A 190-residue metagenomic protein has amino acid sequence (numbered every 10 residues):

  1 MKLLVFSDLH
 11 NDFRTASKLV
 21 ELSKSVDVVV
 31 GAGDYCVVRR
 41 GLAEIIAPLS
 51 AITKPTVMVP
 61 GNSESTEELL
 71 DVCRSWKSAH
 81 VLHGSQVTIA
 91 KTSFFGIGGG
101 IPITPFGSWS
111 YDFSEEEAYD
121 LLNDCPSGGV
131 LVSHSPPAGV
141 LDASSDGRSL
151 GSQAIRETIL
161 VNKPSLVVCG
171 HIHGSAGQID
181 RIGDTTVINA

Functional and structural regions predicted by a protein language model:
M1-I52, T66-E68, W76, N123-S127: N-terminal active-site segment of His-dependent metallophosphoesterases
D8, V29, D34, G61 (+6 more regions): Divalent metal-coordination and catalytic microenvironments
H10-T15, C36-R40, N62-L70, P102-P105 (+2 more regions): Active-site environment of divalent metal-dependent phosphoester hydrolases
N11, E64-A154: Conserved catalytic scaffold of divalent metal-dependent phosphoesterases
S25, E44, Q86-V87, I179-D180: Feature recognizes metal-dependent phosphohydrolase scaffolds
S50-A51, P55-V57, R74, H83 (+1 more regions): Conserved beta-sheet core of the metallophosphoesterase superfamily
